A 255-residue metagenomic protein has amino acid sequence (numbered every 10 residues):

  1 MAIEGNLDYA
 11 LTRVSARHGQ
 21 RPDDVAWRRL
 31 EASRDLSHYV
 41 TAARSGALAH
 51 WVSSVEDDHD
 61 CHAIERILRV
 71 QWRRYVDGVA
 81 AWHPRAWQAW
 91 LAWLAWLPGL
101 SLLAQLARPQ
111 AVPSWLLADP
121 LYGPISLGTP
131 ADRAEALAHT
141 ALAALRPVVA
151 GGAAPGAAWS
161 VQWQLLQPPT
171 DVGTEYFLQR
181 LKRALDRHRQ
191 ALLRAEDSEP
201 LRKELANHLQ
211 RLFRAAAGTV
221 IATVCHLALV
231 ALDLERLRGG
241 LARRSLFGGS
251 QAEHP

Functional and structural regions predicted by a protein language model:
M1-P255: N-terminal domain-start signal
